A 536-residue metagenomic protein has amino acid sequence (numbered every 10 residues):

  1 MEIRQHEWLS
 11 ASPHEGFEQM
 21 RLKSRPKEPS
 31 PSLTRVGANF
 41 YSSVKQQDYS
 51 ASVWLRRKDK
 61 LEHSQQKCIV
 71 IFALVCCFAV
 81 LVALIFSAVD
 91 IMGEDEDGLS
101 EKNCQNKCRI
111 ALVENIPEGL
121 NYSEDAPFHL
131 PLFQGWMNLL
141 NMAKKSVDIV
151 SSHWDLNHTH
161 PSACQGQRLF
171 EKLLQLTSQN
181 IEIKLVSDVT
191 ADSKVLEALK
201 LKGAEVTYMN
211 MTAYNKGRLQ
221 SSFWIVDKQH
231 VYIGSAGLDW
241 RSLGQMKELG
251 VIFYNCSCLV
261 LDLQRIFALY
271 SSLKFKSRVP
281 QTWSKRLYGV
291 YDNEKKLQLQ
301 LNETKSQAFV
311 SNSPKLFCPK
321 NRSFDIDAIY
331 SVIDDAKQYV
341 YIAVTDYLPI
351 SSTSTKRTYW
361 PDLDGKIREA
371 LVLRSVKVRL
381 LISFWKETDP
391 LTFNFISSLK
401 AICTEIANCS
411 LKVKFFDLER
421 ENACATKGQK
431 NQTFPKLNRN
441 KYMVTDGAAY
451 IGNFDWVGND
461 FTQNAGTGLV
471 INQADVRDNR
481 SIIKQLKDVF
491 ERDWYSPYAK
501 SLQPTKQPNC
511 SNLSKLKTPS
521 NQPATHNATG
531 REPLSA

Functional and structural regions predicted by a protein language model:
E2-A536: Charged, low-complexity intrinsically disordered terminal segments
